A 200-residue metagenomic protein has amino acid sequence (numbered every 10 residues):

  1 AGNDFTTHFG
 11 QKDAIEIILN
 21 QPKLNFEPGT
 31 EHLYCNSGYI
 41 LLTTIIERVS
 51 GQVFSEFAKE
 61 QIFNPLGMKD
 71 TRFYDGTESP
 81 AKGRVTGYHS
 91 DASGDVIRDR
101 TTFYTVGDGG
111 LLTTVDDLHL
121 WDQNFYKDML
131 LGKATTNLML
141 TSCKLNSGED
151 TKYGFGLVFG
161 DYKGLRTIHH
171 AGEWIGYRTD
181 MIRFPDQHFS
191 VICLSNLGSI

Functional and structural regions predicted by a protein language model:
A1-I175, T179-D180: Short, surface-exposed loop or secondary-structure junction motifs that flank catalytic or metal-binding residues
I18-L19, F103, Q187-F189, S199-I200: Short C-terminal domain-edge/linker segments immediately following a structured domain
G164, E173-I175, D186, N196-S199: Short, glycine-/Ser/Thr-/acidic-enriched flexible segments
H169, D180-L197: Short, well-ordered beta-strand elements
